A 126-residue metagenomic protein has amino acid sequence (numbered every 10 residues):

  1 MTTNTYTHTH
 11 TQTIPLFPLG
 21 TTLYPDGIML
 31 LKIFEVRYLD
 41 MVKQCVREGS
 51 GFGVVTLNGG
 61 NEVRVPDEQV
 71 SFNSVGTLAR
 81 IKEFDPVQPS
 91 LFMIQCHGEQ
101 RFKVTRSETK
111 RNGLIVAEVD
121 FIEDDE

Functional and structural regions predicted by a protein language model:
T2-E126: N-terminal low-complexity, acidic/polar interaction/targeting segments
